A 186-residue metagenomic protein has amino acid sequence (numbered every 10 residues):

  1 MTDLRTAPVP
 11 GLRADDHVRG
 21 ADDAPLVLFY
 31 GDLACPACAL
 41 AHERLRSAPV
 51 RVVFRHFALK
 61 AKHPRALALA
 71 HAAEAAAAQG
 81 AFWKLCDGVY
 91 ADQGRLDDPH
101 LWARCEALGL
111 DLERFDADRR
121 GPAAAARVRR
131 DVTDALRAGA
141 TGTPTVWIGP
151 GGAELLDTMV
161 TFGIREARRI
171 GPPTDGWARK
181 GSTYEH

Functional and structural regions predicted by a protein language model:
M1-G11, G181, E185-H186: N-terminal targeting signals for export/organelle localization
T2-D3, A58-L59, R129-D131: Short secondary-structure boundary micro-motifs
T2-L4, G80, L96, L110 (+2 more regions): Short coil/turn linker and secondary-structure boundary residues
D3, H17, V53, E166-A167 (+1 more regions): Intrinsically disordered, low-complexity sequence elements enriched in Ser/Thr/Gly/Pro
D3, L12-D15, L101, D134: A residue-level detector for conformationally permissive "hinge/kink" positions
A7-L26: A short beta-strand-turn-helix
L26-G31, A37-S47, E106-H186: C-terminal cap of thioredoxin/glutaredoxin-like
L28-E106, D116, D175-W177, G181-Y184: Structural alpha/beta surface segment adjacent to cysteine/selenocysteine redox centers across thiol/disulfide enzymes
